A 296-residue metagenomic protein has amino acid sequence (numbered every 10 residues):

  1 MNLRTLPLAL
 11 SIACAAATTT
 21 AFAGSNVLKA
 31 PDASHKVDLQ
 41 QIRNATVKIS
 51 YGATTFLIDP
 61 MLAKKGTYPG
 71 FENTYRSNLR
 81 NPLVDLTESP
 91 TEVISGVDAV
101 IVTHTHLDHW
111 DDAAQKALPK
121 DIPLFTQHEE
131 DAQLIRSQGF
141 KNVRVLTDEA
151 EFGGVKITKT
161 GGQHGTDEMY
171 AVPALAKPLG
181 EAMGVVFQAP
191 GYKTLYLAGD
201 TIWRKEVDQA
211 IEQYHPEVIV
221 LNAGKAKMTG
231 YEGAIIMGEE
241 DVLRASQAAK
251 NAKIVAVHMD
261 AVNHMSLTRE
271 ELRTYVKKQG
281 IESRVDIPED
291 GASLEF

Functional and structural regions predicted by a protein language model:
M1-F22: Gram-negative bacterial Sec-dependent N-terminal signal peptides
K29-P31, T54-I101, D112-Q115, D167-A171 (+1 more regions): Pre-active-site segment of Zn-dependent metallo-hydrolases
P31-V37, S50-F56, E149-T158, Q188-L195 (+1 more regions): Beta-strand-turn-beta hairpins that frame and shape the catalytic cleft of phosphate-ester-processing enzymes
I58-D59, G96-T105, F125-H128, L195-T201 (+3 more regions): Active-site neighborhood of phospho(di)ester-bond hydrolases with catalytic His/Asp-centered motifs
K64-K65, T105-W110, A132-L134, A150-E151 (+6 more regions): Active-site environment of divalent metal-dependent phosphoester hydrolases
K65-F71, S77, K159-Y192: Active-site-proximal loop/helix segment associated with metal-binding centers of metalloenzymes
T67-G70, T87-E149, G161-T166: Active-site HxH/HxHxD metal-binding segment of metal-dependent hydrolases
T201-D290: Cap/insert and terminal regions of metallo-dependent hydrolase folds
